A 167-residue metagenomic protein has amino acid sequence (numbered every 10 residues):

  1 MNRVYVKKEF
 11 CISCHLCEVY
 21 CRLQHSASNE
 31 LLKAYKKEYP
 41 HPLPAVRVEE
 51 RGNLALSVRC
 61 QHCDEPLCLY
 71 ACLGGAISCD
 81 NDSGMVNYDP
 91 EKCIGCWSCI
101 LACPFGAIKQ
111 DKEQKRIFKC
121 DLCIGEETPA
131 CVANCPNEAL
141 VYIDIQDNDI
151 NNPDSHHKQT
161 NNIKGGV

Functional and structural regions predicted by a protein language model:
M1-E9: N-terminal beta-strand motif that seeds the catalytic metal site of vicinal oxygen chelate
R3, S83-M85, I117: A generic structural signal for beta-strand entry/edge sites
Y5-V6, N87, A102: Conserved beta-strand segments that form the floor/walls of ligand-binding pockets within enzyme and binding domains
K8, G74, P90: Aromatic-flanked redox-active Cys/Sec active sites in thiol-based oxidoreductases, especially the WC-centered
I12, E18-H25: N-terminal signal-anchor transmembrane alpha helix
R22, L73, P104: A short local structural element in Rossmann-fold oxidoreductases
A27-Y70, P90-V167: Flanking helices and flexible, charged tails adjoining ferredoxin-like Fe-S electron-transfer domains in multi-subunit
H62-M85: Ordered, amphipathic secondary-structure segments that act as subunit-interaction surfaces in large macromolecular
